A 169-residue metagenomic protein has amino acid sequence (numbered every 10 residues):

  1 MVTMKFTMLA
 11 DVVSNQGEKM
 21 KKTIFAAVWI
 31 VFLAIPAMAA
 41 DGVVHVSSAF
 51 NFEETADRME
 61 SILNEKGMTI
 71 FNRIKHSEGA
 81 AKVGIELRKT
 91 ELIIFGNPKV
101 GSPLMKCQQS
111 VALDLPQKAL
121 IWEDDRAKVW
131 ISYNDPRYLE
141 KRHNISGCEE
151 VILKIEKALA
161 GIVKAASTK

Functional and structural regions predicted by a protein language model:
M1-K19: Short, Lys/Arg-enriched N-terminal segments with co-localized hydrophobic residues within the first ~10-30 amino acids
I24-W29: Sec-dependent signal peptide hydrophobic core
A34-P36: N-terminal signal peptide c-region/cleavage motif recognized by signal peptidases
A39-G67, K164: Terminal, regulation- and interaction-focused segments at domain boundaries
T55, M59, H76, V151 (+1 more regions): Stable alpha-helical elements in mature extracytoplasmic
T69, R73-Q117, I121: Compact, glycine-rich, soluble single-domain proteins
K118-I145: Beta-strand/loop substructures that line and gate deep hydrophobic ligand-binding cavities in soluble
R137-K169: C-terminal partner/receptor-binding element of secreted or periplasmic proteins
